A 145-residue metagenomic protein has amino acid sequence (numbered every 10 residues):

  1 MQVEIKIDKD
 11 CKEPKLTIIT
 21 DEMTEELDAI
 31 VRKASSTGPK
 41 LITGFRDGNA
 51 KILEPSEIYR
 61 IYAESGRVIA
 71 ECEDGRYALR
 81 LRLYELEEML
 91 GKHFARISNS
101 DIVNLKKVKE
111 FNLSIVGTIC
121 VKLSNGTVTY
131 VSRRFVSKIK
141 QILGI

Functional and structural regions predicted by a protein language model:
M1-D28: N-terminal regulatory/sensing modules of transcriptional regulators
E26, K138-I139: Phosphate- and divalent-cation-binding pockets in alpha/beta enzyme and binding domains that engage nucleotide-derived
E26-S124, V128: Conserved binding/recognition cores within well-folded domains
K140-I145: Short hydrophobic/aromatic patches at helix-to-coil boundaries
